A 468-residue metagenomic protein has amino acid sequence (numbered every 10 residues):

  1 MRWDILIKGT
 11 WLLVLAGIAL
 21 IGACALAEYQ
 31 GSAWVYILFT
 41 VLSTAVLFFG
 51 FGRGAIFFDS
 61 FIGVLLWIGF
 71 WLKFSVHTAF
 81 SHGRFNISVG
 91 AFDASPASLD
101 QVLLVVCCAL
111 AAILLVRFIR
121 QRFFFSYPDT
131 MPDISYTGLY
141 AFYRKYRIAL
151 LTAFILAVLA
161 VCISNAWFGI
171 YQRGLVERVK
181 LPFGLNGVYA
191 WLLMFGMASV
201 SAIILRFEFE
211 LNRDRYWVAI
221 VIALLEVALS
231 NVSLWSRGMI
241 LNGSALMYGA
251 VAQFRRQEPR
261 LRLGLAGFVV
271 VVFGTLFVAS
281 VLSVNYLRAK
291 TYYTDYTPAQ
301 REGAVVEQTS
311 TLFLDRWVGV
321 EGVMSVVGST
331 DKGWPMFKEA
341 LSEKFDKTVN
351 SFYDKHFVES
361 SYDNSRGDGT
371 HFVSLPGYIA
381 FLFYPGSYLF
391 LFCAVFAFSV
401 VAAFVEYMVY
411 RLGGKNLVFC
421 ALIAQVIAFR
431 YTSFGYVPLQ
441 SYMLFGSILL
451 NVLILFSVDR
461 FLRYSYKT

Functional and structural regions predicted by a protein language model:
M1-I134, G243-S283, V437-T468: N-terminal "leader" segments that precede or initiate the main folded domain
W3-L13, G54-G69, Y146-R147, N212-I220 (+1 more regions): Membrane-interfacial loop-to-transmembrane alpha-helix junctions, especially the N-terminal start
A16-G22, V41-V46, A198-A202, V221-L229 (+4 more regions): Hydrophobic, membrane-inserted alpha-helices
E28-W34, I87-D93, F118-Q257, F273-R288 (+1 more regions): Membrane-embedded catalytic interface detector for glycan/lipid assembly enzymes
L38-S43, C107-A112, L150-C162, W191-V200 (+2 more regions): Hydrophobic alpha-helical transmembrane segments
D59-W71, V218-E226, L265-F273, V395-S399 (+1 more regions): Central hydrophobic cores of alpha-helical transmembrane segments in multi-pass integral membrane proteins
V176-L185, F273-F398: Small-residue-enriched transmembrane helix-hairpin modules in multi-pass membrane proteins
H371-T468: Hydrophobic alpha-helical segments
